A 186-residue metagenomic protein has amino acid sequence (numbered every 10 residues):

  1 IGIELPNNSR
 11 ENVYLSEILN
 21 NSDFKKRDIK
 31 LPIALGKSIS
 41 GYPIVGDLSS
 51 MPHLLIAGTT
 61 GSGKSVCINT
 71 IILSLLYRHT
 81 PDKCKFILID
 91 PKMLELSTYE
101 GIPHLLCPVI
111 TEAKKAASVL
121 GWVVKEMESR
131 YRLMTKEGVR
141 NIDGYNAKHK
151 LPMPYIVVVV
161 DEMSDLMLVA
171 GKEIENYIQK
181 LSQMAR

Functional and structural regions predicted by a protein language model:
G2-P32, K37-I39, P43-V45, S50-M51 (+2 more regions): P-loop NTPase motor-domain active sites and their immediate coupling elements
S49-P52, L76-K114, S118-V119: P-loop NTPase switch/communication element
I56: Hydrophobic anchor at the beta1->P-loop junction of P-loop NTPases
T59-G61: The conserved Walker
K64: Conserved lysine of the Walker
C67, I71: Hydrophobic positions on the alpha1 helix immediately C-terminal to the Walker A/P-loop
L73, Y77, Q183: Short, well-ordered alpha-helices that flank and scaffold nucleotide-derived cofactor binding pockets
